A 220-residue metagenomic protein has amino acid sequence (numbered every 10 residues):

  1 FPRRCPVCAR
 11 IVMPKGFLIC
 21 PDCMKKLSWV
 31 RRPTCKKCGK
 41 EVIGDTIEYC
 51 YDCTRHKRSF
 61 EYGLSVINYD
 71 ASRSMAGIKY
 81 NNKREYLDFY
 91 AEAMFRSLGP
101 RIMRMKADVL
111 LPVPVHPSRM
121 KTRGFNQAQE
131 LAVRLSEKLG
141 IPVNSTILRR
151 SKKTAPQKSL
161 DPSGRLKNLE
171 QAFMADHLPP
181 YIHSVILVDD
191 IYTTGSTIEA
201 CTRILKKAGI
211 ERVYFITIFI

Functional and structural regions predicted by a protein language model:
F1-I220: Glycine-rich phosphate/pyrophosphate-handling loop used in enzymes and phosphotransfer proteins
